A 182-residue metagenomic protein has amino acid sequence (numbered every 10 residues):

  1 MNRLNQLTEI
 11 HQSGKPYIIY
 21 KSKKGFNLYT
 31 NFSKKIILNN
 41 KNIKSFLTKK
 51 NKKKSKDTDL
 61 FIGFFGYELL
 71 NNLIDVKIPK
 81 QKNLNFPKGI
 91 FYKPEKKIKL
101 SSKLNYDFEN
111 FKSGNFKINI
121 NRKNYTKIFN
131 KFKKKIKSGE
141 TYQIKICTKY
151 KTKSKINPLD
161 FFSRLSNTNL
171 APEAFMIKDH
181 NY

Functional and structural regions predicted by a protein language model:
M1-Y182: Extended alpha-helical targeting/anchoring segments, especially N-terminal organellar/secretory targeting helices
